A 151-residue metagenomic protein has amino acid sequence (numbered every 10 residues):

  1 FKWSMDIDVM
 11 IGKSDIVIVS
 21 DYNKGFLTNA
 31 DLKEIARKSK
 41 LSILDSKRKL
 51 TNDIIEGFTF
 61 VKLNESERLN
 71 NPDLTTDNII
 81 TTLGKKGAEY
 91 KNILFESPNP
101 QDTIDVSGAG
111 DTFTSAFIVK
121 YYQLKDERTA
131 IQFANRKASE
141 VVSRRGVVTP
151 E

Functional and structural regions predicted by a protein language model:
F1-M5: N-terminal segments that mediate ammonia production and transfer in glutamine-dependent amidotransferase systems
M10-I16, A30-L41, S46-G57, N70-E151: Conserved phosphate-binding/catalytic region of the ribokinase-like
S14-F26: Short acidic, glycine-rich surface-loop motifs adjacent to enzyme active sites
N23-L27, F60, D105: Catalytic cores of large soluble enzymes that bind and process phosphate-bearing ligands
T59-E65: A short beta-strand/loop micro-motif in the catalytic core of glycosyltransferases that engages the nucleotide-sugar
